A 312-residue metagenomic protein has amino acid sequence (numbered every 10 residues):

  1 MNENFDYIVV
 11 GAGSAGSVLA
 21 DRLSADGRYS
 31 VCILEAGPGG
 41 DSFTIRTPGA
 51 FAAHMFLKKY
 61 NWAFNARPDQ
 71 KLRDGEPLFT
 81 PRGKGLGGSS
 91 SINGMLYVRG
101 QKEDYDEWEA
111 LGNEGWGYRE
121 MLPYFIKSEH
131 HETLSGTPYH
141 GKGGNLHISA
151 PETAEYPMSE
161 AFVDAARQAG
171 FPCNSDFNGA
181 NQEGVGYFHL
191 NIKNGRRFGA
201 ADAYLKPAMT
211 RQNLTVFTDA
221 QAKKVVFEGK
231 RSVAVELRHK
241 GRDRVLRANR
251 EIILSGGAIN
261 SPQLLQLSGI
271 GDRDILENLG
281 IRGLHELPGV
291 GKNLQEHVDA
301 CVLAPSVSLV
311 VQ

Functional and structural regions predicted by a protein language model:
M1-Q312: N-terminal redox-cofactor-binding region of secreted/periplasmic oxidoreductases
